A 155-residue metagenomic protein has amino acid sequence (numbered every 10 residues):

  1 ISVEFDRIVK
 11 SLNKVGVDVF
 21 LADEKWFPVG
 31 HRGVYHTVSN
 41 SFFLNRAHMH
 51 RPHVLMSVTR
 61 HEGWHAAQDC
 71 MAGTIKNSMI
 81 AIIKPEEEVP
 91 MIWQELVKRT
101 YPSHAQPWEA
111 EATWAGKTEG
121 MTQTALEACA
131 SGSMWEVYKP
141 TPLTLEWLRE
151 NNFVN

Functional and structural regions predicted by a protein language model:
I1-S41, H48, N155: Glycine-rich short-loop/terminal segments
V3-S11, V15-V17, N77-N155: Metalloprotease/metallohydrolase-associated module, dominated by Zn2+-dependent proteases
W26, H48-H50, H65, G73 (+1 more regions): Solvent-exposed loop/turn segments at secondary-structure junctions within structured extracellular/periplasmic domains
V38-S39, P52, E109: A structure-centric signal for secondary-structure junctions around beta-strands
F42-T59: Short pre-active-site segment immediately N-terminal to the catalytic Zn-binding motif
T59-G63, P107: Alpha-helical architecture
G63-I80: Catalytic Zn2+-binding segment of zinc metalloproteases
